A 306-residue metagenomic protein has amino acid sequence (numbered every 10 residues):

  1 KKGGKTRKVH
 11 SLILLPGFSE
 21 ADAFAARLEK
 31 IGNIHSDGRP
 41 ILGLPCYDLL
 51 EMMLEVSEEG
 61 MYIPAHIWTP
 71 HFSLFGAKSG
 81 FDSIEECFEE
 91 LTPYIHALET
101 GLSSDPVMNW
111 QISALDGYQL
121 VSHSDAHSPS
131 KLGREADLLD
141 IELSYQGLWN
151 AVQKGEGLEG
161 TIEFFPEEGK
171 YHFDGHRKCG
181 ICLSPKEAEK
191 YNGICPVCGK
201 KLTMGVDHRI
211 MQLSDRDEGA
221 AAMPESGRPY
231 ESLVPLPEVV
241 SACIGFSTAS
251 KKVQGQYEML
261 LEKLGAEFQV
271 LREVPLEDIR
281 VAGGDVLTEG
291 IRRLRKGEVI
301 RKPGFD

Functional and structural regions predicted by a protein language model:
K1-D37, E51, P70-F305: Charged catalytic cores and adjacent phosphate/nucleic-acid-binding surfaces used for phosphate/nucleic-acid chemistry
L12, M61-I63: A structural signal for isolated positions on well-ordered beta-strands in alpha/beta enzyme cores
L42: Caspase-like (clan CD) cysteine peptidase catalytic core
P45-L49: Alpha-helical packing segments of well-folded alpha/beta enzyme cores
L50-S57: Active-site acidic/histidine clusters and adjacent loop/turn architecture that either coordinate catalytic ions
S57-E58, G117: Residue-level detector of structured alpha->beta connecting loops
P64-W68: Short, well-ordered beta-to-alpha junction loops that form the rim of enzyme active sites and present histidine/acidic
